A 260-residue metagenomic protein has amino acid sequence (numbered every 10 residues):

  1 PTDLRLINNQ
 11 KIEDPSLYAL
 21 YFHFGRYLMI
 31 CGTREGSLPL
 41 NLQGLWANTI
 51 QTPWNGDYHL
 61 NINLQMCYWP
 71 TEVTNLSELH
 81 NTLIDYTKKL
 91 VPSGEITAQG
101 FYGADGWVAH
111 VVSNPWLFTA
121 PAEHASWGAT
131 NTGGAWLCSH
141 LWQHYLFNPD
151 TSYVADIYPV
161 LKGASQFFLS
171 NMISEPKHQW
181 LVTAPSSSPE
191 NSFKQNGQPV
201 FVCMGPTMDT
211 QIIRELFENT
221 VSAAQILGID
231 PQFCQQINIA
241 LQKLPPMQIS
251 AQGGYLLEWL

Functional and structural regions predicted by a protein language model:
P1-Y58, L76-A98, A224-I237, L241-I249 (+2 more regions): Acidic/polar, glycine-enriched structural segments that form the non-catalytic walls/loops of the carbohydrate-binding
L17-Y21, N63, H80, G133 (+2 more regions): Hydrophobic (often cysteine-bearing) scaffold residues that line and stabilize catalytic clefts of nucleotide/cofactor
Y18-G32, G134-W142, P159, G163-F168: Extended, hydrophobic/aromatic-rich amphipathic alpha-helical segments that build helical scaffolds
L28-C31, L64-E78, N131, A135 (+1 more regions): Alpha-helical support elements that line or immediately flank enzyme active sites and cofactor-binding pockets
N41-G56, A104-A155, L169-Q235: The feature captures the catalytic groove of carbohydrate-active enzymes
P53-W69, V73, S77, F201-M208: Conserved catalytic neighborhood of penicillin-recognizing serine enzymes
